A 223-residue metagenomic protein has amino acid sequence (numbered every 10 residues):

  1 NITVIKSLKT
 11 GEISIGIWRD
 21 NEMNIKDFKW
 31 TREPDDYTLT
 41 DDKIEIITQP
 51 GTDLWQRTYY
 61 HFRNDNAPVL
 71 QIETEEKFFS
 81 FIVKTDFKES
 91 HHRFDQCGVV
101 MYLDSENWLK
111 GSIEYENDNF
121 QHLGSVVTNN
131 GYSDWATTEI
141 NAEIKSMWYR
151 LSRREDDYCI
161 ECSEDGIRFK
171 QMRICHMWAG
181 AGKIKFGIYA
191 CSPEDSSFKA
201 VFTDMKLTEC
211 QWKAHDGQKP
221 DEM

Functional and structural regions predicted by a protein language model:
I2-L8: Extreme N-terminal basic, low-complexity initiation segments that serve as generic localization/processing leaders
K9-M223: Extracellular glycan-recognition regions
